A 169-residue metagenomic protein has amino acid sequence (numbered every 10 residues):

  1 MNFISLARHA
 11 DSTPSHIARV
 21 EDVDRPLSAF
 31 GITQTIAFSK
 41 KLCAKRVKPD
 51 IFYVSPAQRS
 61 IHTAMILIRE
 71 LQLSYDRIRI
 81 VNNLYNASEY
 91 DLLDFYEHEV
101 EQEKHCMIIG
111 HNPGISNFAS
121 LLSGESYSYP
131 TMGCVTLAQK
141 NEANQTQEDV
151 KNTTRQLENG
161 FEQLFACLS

Functional and structural regions predicted by a protein language model:
M1-N2, S169: Absolute protein N-terminus
N2-L84, I115, S126-M132: Active-site-proximal alpha-helix that buttresses catalytic centers in soluble enzyme cores
K41, I66, E70, H98 (+2 more regions): Active-site catalytic microenvironments for nucleophilic, acid-base chemistry
M65, Y90-L93, A119: Conserved strand-to-helix beginnings and helix N-cap segments that scaffold or border functional pockets
L84-Y96: Short alpha-helix plus adjacent loop in nuclease-associated cores
E99-M107, N112-M132: Non-DNA-binding regulatory cores of transcription-related proteins, predominantly C-terminal effector-binding
S123-L168: Domain-level recognition of soluble alpha/beta enzyme cores, biased toward histidine phosphatases/phosphomutases
